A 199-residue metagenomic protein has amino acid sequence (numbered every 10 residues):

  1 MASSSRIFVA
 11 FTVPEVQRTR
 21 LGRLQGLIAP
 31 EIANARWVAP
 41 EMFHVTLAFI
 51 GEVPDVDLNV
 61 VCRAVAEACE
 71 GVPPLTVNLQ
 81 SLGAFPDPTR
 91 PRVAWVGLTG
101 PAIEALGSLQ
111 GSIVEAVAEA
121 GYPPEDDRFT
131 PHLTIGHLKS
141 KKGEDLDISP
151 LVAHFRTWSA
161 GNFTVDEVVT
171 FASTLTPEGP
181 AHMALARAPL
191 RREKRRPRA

Functional and structural regions predicted by a protein language model:
M1-A199: Histidine-dependent nucleotide/RNA phosphoesterase domain, centered on the 2H-phosphoesterase fold with its duplicated
